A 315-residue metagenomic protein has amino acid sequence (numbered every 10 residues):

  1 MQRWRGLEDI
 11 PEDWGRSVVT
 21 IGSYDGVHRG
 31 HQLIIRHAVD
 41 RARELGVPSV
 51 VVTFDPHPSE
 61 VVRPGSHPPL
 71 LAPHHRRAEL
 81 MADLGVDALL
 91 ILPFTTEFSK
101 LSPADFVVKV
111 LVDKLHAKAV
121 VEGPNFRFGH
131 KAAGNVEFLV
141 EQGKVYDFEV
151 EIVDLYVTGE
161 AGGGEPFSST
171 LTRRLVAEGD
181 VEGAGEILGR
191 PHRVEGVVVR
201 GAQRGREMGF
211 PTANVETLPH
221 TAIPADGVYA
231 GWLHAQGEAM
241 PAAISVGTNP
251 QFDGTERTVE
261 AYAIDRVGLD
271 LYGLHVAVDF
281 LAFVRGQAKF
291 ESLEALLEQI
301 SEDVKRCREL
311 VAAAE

Functional and structural regions predicted by a protein language model:
Q2-D9, P69, L90: Short acidic-hydrophobic, aromatic-tinged amphipathic segments that line or gate anion-handling sites
I10-P73: N-terminal catalytic cores of NTP/NDP-binding nucleotidyl/phosphoryl-transfer enzymes
H28, M81, V120, A184 (+2 more regions): Residue-level signal for inorganic ion chemistry
V51, I91, V150-V153: A structural preference for short, hydrophobic beta-strand core positions in alpha/beta folds
E60-Y146: N-terminal Rossmann-like or analogous alpha/beta NTP/dinucleotide-binding catalytic cores that position adenine
G143-G247: Glycine-rich, Lys/Arg-enriched anion-binding loops that position phosphate/diphosphate groups for phosphoryl
G201-E315: Phosphate/ribose-recognition catalytic cores of enzymes acting on nucleotide-derived substrates
